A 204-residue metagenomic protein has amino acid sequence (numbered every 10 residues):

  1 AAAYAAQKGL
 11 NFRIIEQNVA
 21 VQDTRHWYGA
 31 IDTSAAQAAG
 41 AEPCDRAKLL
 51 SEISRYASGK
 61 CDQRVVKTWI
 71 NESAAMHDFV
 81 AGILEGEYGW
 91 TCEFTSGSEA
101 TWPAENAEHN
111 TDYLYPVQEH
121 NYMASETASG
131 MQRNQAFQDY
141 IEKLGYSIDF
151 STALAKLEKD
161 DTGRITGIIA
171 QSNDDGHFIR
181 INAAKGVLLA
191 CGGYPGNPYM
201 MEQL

Functional and structural regions predicted by a protein language model:
A1-I14: N-terminal Rossmann-like FAD-binding beta1-loop-alpha1 element of flavoenzymes
Y4, V21, V187: Hydrophobic/aromatic ligand-binding patch that stacks against planar heteroaromatic rings of cofactors or nucleotides
N11-F12, A20, S147: Residue-level detector of anion-binding/catalytic polar loops
Q17-E42: Conserved N-terminal glycine-rich FAD pyrophosphate-binding loop of Rossmann-like flavoproteins
A36-A39, S54-T68, M123-A124: Second-shell loop/turn segments in exported
I70-H177, P198-Y199: Conserved redox-cofactor binding core of oxidoreductases
D175-G186: Core beta-strand elements of the Rossmann-like FAD/NAD(P) dinucleotide-binding domain in flavoenzyme oxidoreductases
L189-L204: Flavin (primarily FAD) binding-site architecture
